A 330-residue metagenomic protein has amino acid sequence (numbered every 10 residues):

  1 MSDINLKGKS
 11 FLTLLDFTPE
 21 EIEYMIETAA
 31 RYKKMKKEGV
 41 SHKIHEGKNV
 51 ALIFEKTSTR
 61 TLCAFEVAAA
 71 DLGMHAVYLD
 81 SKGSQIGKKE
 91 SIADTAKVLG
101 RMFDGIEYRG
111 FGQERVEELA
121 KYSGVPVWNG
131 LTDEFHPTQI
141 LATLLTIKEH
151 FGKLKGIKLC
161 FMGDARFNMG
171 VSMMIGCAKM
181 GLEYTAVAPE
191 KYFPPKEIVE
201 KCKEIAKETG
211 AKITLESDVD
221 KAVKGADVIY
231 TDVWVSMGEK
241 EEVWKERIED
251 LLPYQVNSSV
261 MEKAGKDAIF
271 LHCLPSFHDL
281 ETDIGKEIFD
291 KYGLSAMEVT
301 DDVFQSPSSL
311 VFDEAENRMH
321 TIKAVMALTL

Functional and structural regions predicted by a protein language model:
M1-C63, V67: Positively charged, low-complexity intrinsically disordered leader regions
K37-K148, H278: Phosphate/diphosphate ligand-binding glycine-rich loop within oxidoreductases
H45-V50, K155-I157, D267: Phosphate-coordination loops involved in phosphoryl transfer and adenosine-cofactor binding
E55-V67, E149-D232, M237-E239: Glycine-rich phosphate/diphosphate-binding loop of Rossmann-like nucleotide-binding domains
L72, M102, Y122-S123, M180 (+2 more regions): Short, structured coil segments at secondary-structure junctions
K203-T300: Rossmann-like adenosine-cofactor binding region
D290-L330: C-terminal helix-to-coil terminal segments
